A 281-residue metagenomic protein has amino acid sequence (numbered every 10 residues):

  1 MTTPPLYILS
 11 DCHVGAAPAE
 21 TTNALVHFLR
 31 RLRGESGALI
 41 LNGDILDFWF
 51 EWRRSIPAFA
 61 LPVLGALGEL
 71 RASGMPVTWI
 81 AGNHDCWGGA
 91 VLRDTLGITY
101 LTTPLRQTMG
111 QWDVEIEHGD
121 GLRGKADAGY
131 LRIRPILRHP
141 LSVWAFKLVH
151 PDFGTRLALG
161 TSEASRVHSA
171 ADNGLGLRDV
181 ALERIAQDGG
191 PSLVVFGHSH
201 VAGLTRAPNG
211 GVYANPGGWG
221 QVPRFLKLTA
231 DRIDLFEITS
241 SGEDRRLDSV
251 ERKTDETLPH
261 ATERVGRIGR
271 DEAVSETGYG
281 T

Functional and structural regions predicted by a protein language model:
T2-L9, V14-M109: Core catalytic region of metal-dependent phosphoesterases/phosphodiesterases, especially metallo-beta-lactamase-like
G15, C86, R123, V222 (+1 more regions): Flexible, glycine-rich phosphate/dinucleotide-binding loops and adjacent beta-alpha linkers at cofactor/substrate
R31-R33, L70, W144-V149, S165 (+1 more regions): Short acidic/polar alpha-helix capping motifs at helix-coil junctions
G37-N42, E69-S73, M109-W112, W144-P151 (+2 more regions): Short C-terminal domain-edge/linker segments immediately following a structured domain
T95-T103, D113-E115, D120, G124-R132 (+1 more regions): Conserved beta-sheet core of the metallophosphoesterase superfamily
Q107-G110, R206-T281: Binuclear metal-dependent phosphoesterase catalytic core
G119-R178: Active-site-proximal loop/helix segment associated with metal-binding centers of metalloenzymes
E163-S165, N173, V180, A186 (+1 more regions): C-terminal functional module detector
